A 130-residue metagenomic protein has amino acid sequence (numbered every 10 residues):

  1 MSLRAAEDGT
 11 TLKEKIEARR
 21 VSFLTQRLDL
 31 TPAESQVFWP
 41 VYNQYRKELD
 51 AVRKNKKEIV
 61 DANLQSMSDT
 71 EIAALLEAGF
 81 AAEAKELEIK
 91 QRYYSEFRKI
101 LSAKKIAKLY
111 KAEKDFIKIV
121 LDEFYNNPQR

Functional and structural regions predicted by a protein language model:
S2-A6: Sec/Tat signal peptide C-region and signal peptidase I cleavage site
T10, K15-A18, L87, Q91-R130: Amphipathic, charged alpha-helical segments and their helix-to-coil junctions in extracytoplasmic/peripheral assemblies
R20-I100: Amphipathic alpha-helical segments
